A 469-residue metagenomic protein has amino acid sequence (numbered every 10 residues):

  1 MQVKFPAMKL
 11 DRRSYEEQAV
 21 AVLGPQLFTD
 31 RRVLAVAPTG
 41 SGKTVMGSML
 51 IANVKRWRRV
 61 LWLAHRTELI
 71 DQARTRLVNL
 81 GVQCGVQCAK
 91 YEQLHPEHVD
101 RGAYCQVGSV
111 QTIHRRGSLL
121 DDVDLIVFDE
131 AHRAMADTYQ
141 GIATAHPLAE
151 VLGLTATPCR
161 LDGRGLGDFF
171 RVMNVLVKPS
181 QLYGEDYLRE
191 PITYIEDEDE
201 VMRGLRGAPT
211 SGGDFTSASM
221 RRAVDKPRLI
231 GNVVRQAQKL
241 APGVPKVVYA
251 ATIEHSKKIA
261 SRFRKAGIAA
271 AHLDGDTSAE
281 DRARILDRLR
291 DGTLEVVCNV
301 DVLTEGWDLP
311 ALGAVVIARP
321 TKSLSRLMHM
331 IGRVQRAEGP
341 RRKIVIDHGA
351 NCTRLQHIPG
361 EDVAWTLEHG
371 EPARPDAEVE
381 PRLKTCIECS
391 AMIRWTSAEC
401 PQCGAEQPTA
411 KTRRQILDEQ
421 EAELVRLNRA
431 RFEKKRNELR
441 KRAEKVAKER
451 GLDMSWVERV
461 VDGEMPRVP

Functional and structural regions predicted by a protein language model:
Q2-V36: Conserved pre-motif I regulatory segment
T29-L50, Y249: Walker A/P-loop
W57-N79: Conserved Walker A/P-loop ATP-binding site and its immediately adjacent core in helicase/helicase-like ATPase domains
Y91-D100, K257-S261, I268-V300: Conserved helicase ATPase core of P-loop NTP-dependent helicases/translocases
V123-D124, V296-N299, E305-P320, R326 (+1 more regions): A short beta-strand element within the Helicase C-terminal
H132-T193: Post-DEXD/H (motif II) to motif III coupling segment of the RecA-like Helicase ATP-binding lobe
M173-V247: Conserved interdomain linker/interface between the two RecA-like ATPase lobes of SF2 helicase motors
V334-G360: Conserved segment of the helicase C-terminal RecA-like domain
